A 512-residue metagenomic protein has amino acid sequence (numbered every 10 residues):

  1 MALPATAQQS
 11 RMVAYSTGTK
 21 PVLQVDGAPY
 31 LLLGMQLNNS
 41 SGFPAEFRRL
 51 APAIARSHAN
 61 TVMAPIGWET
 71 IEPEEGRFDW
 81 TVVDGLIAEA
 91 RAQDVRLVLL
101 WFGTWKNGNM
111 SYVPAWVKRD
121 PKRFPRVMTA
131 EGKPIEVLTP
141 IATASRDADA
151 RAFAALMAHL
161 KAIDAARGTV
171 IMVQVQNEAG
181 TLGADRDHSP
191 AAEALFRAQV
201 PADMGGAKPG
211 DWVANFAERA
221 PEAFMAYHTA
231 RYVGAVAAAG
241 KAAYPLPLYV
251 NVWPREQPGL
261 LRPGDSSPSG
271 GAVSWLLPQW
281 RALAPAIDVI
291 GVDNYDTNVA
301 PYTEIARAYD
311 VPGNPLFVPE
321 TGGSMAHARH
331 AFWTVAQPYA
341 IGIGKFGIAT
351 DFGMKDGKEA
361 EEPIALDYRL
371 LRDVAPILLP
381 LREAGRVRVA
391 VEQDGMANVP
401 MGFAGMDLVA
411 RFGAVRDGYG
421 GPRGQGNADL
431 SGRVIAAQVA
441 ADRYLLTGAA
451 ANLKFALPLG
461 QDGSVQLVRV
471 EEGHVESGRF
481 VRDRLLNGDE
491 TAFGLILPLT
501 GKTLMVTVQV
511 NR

Functional and structural regions predicted by a protein language model:
A7-N60: N-terminal carbohydrate-binding accessory modules
G27, V62, A90, L156 (+4 more regions): Conserved, mostly hydrophobic/aromatic
Y30-G34, T61, R96-V98, G168-Q174 (+4 more regions): Structural preference for beta-strand elements that scaffold enzyme active sites
S40-R56, G264-L283, P301-Y302, A328-A331: Short, acidic/polar
E46-K122, T229-P247: Aromatic-lined substrate-binding rim segments of carbohydrate-active enzymes
V95, A235-P245, L276-P380: Catalytic-core region of carbohydrate-active enzymes that cleave or remodel glycosidic bonds
R123-L277: Polysaccharide-binding and catalytic clefts of secreted carbohydrate-active enzymes
F332-A456, G460: Aromatic- and carboxylate-lined catalytic core of secreted/periplasmic carbohydrate-active enzymes
